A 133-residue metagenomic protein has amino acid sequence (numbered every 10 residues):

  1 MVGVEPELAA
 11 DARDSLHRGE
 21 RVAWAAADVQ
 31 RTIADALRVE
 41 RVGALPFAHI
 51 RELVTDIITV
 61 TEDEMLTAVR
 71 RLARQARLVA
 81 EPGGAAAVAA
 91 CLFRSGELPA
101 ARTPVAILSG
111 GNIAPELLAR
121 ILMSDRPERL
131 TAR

Functional and structural regions predicted by a protein language model:
M1-R133: PLP-dependent amino-acid enzyme catalytic core
